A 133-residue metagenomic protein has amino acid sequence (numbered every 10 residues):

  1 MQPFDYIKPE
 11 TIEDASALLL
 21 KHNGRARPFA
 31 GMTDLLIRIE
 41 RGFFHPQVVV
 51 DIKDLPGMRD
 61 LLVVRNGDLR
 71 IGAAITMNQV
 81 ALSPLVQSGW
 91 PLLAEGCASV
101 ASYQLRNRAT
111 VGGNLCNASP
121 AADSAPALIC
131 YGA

Functional and structural regions predicted by a protein language model:
M1-A133: C-terminal structural segment of proteins
